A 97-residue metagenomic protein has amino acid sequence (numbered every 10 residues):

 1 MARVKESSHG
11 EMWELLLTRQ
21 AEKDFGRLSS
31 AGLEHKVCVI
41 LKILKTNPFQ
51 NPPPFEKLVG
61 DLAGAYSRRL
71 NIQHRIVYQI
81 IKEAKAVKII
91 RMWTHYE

Functional and structural regions predicted by a protein language model:
M1-R27, A31-V39, R68-R75, Q79-E97: Enriched for short, Lys/Arg-rich terminal
K42-R69: A short, surface-exposed loop/turn module that caps and links secondary-structure elements
